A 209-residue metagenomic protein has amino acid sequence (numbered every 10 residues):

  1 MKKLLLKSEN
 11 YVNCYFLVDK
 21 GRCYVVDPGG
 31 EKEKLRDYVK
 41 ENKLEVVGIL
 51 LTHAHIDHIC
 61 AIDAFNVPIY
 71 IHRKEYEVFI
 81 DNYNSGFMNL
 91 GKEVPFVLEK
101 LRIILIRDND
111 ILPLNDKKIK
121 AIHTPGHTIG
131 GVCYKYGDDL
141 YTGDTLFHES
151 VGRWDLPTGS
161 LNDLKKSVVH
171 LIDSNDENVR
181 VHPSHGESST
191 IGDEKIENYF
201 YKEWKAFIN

Functional and structural regions predicted by a protein language model:
M1-N42, C133-G143, F147: Conserved beta-strand hairpin/beta-sheet module of binuclear metal-dependent hydrolase folds, prominently
L5-K7, L101-I103, H123-P125: Short Gly/Pro-enriched turn/cap motifs at secondary-structure boundaries
L17-V18, I59-N66, Y134-Y136, L171-N175: Alpha-helix C-terminal capping segments
Y24-V26, L50, I69, Y141 (+1 more regions): Residue-level marker for buried hydrophobic side chains located in beta-strands that build the well-ordered beta-sheet
G30-I111, Y199-W204: Active-site HxH/HxHxD metal-binding segment of metal-dependent hydrolases
I71-Y76, D110-L112, K117, D139 (+1 more regions): Conserved catalytic scaffold of divalent metal-dependent phosphoesterases
R102, N115-K120: Short beta-strand or tight-loop elements that sit immediately N-terminal to catalytic metal-binding acidic residues
K118-H123, T128-I208: Metallo-beta-lactamase
